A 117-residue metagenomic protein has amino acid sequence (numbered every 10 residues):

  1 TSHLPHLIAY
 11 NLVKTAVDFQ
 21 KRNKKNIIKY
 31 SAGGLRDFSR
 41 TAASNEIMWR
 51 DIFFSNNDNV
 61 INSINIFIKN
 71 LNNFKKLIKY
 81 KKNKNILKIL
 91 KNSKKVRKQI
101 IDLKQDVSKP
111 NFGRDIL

Functional and structural regions predicted by a protein language model:
T1-S39: Anionic-ligand binding region
I8, L71, K75-I78, R97-K104: A structural signal for well-ordered alpha-helices, especially hydrophobic packing surfaces of coiled-coils
A16-V17, F67, I78-Y80, L103-D106: Short, charged/polar low-complexity linear motifs in solvent-exposed/disordered segments
N23-S93: Interdomain hinge/lid region at the active-site interface of Rossmann-like NAD(P)-dependent oxidoreductases
I89-K95, Q99-I100, F112: N-terminus-biased detector of the onset of the functional/mature region
Q105-L117: A conserved regulatory-domain signal marking ACT and ACT-like small-molecule sensing domains and adjacent regulatory
